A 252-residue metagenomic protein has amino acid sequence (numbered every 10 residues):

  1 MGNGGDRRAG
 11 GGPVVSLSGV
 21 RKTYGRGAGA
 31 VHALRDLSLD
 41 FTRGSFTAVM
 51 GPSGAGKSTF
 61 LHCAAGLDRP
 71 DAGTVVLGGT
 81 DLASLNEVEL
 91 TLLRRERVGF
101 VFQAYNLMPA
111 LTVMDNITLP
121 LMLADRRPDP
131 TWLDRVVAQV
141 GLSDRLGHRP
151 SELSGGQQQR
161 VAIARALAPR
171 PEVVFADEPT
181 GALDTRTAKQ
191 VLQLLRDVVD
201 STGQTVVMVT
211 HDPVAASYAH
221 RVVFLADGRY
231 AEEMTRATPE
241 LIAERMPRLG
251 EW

Functional and structural regions predicted by a protein language model:
R26-V31, L82-G99, L123, E240-E244: ABC ATPase NBD coupling module
G73-D81: Conserved ABC transporter NBD signature motif
T80-D81, P128-D144: Conserved ABC ATPase "signature" region
L111-L119: Short coil-to-helix segment of the ABC ATPase nucleotide-binding domain corresponding to the Q-loop/switch region
H148, P169: Conserved signature/switch motifs of ABC ATPase nucleotide-binding domains
R149-Q159: Conserved ABC ATPase signature
V174-D177: Catalytic Walker B motif of ABC-type/P-loop ATPase nucleotide-binding domains
R229-W252: Conserved beta-strand-loop-alpha-helix hinge in the C-terminal portion of ABC ATPase nucleotide-binding domains
